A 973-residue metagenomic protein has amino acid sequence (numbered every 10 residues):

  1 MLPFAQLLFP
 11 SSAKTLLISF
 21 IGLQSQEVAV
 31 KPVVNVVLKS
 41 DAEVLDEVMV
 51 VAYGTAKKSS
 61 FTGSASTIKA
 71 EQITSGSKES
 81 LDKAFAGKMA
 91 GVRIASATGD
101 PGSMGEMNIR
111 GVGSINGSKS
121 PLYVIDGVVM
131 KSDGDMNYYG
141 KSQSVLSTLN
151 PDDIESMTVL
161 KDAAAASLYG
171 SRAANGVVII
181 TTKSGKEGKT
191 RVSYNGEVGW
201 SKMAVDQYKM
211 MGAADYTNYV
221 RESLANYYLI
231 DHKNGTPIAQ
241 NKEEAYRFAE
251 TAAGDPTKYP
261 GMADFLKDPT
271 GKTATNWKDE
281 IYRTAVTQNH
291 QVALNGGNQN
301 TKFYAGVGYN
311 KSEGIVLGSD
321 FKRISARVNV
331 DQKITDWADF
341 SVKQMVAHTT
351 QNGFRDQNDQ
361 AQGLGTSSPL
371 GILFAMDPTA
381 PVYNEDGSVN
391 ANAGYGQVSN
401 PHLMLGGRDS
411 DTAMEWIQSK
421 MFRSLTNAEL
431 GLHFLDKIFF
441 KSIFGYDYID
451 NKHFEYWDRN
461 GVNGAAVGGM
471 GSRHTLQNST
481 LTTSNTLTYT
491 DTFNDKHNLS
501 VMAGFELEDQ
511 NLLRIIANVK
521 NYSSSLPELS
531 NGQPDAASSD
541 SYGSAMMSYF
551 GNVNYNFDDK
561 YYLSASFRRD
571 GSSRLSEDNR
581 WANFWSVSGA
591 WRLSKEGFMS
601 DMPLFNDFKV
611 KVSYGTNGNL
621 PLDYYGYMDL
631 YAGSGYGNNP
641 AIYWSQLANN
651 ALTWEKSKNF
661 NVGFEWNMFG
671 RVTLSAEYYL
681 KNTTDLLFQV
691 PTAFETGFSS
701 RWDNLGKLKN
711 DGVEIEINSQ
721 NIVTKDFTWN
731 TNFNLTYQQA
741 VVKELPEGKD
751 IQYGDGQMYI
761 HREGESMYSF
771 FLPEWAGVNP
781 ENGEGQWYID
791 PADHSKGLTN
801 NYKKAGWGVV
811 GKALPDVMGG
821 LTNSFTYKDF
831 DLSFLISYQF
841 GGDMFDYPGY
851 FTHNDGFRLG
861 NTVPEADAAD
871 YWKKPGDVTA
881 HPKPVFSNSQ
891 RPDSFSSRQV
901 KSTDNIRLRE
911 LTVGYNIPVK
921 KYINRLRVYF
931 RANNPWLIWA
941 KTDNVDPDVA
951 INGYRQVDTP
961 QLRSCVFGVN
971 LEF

Functional and structural regions predicted by a protein language model:
M1-R327, D339-S341, M345-A347, A361 (+4 more regions): Short, small/polar-rich motifs associated with maturation and membrane association, primarily at protein termini
I73, S120, R323, N329-A338 (+5 more regions): Extracellular/periplasmic, surface-exposed regions of secreted and cell-surface proteins
S193-D268, D703, V723-A813, M844 (+3 more regions): Conserved small-residue
Q351-L373, D726, V742-K749, A940: Low-complexity intrinsically disordered tracts that form flexible linkers/tails across taxa
S572, Q839-R927, A932: Extracytoplasmic gating/loop element in the C-terminal half of outer-membrane beta-barrel translocons and assembly
K812-F845: Glycine-rich, aromatic-lined ligand/substrate-binding cores of catalytic and carbohydrate-binding domains
